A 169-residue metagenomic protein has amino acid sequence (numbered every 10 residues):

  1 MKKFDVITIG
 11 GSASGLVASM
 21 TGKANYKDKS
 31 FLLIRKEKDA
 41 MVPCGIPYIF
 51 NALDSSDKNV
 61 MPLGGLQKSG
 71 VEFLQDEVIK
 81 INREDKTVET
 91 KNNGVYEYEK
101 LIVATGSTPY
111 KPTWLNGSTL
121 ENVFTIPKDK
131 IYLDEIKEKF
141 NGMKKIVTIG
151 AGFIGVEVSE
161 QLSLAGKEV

Functional and structural regions predicted by a protein language model:
M1-F4, L66-I149: FAD-binding core/adjacent interface of flavoenzyme oxidoreductases
K2-E72, Q161-V169: Beta1-alpha1 glycine-rich phosphate/pyrophosphate-binding loop at the start of Rossmann-like nucleotide-binding domains
T8, S12-V17, S107-P109, K130 (+1 more regions): Residue-level detector of alpha-helix initiation sites
G22-F31, G65, N93-L101, I146-E160: Phosphate-binding glycine-rich loops and adjacent basic patches that engage nucleotide phosphates, nucleic-acid
R35-K36, K58-L63, D129-D134, G152-I154: Short, surface-exposed, polar/charged, turn-prone segments marking secondary-structure boundaries
E135-V169: Rossmann-like NAD(P)H-binding beta-loop-alpha module
